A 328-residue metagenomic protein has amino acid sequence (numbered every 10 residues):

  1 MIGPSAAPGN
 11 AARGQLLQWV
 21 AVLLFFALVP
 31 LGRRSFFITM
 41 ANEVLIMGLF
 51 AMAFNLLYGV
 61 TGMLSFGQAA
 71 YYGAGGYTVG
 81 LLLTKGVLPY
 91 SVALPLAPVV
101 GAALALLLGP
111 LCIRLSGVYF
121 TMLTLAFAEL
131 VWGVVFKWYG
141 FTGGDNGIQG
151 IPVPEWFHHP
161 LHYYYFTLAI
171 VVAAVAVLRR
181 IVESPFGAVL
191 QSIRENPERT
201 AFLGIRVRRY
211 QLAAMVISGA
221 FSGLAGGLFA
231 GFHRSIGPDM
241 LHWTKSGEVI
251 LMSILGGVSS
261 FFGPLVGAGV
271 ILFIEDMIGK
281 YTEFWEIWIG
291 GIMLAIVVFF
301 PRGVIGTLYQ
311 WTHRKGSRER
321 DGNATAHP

Functional and structural regions predicted by a protein language model:
M1-F25, E195-P197, F202-R209, I278-P328: Cytosolic-side transmembrane-helix boundaries in multi-pass membrane proteins
M1-L49, T78, V87-A93, R318 (+1 more regions): Membrane-interfacial amphipathic/re-entrant helices at transmembrane-helix boundaries
F26, P30, R34-G86, P110-F120 (+3 more regions): Single transmembrane alpha-helix segments in multi-pass membrane proteins
A41, S65, T78, A105 (+11 more regions): Generic structural signal for small/hydrophobic residues in well-ordered secondary structure, especially within
A69, L94-P95, L212-F299: Transmembrane alpha-helical segments in multi-pass inner-membrane proteins
G86-E129, V266-G267: Alpha-helical transmembrane segments within multi-pass membrane transporters and channels
F127-P160, F166, G187, R234 (+2 more regions): Extracellular/periplasmic helix-loop junction at the C-terminal end of a transmembrane helix in multi-pass membrane
H159-G237: Helix-loop-helix "hairpin" substructures at the membrane interface of multi-pass membrane proteins
